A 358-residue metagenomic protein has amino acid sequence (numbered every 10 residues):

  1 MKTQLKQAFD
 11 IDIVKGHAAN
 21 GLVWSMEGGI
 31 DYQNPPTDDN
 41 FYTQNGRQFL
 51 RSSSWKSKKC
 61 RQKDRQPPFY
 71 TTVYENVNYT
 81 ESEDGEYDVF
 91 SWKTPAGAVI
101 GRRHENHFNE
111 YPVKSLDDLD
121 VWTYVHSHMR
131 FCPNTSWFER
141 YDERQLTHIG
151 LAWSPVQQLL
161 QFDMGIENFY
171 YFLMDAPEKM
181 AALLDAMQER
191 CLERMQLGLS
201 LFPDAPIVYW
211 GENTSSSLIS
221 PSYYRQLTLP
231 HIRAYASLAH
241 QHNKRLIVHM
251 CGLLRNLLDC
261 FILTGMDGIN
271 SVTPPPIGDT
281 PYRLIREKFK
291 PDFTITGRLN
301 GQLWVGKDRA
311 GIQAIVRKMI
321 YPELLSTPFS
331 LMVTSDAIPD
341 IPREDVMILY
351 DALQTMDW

Functional and structural regions predicted by a protein language model:
M1, Q7, I11-D12, V121-W358: Active-site loop segments of alpha/beta catalytic cores
M1-R102, T135-S136, Q313, I320-L325 (+1 more regions): N-terminal basic, low-complexity leaders that serve as flexible interaction/assembly modules and, when applicable, as
L22, F108-N109, I277: Generic secondary-structure boundary signal with a strong preference for alpha-helix termini
D31-Y32, D64, F108, L199 (+1 more regions): Generic N-terminal simple sequence motifs
Q48, D88, A96-G97, D117-D118 (+3 more regions): Bulky hydrophobic/aromatic packing residues
D64-F69, E105-F138: A gly/proline- and charged-residue-enriched helix-loop-helix capping module
G97-I100, F108, P155-Q157: Short, acidic Gly/Pro/Ser/Thr-rich loop/turn segments
